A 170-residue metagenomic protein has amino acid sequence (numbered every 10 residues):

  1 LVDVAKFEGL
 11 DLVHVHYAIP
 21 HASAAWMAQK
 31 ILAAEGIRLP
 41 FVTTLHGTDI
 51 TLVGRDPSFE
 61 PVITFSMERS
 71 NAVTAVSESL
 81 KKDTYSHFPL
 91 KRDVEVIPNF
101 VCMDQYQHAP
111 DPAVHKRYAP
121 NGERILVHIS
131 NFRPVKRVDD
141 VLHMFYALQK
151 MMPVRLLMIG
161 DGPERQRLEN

Functional and structural regions predicted by a protein language model:
L12-I37: An aromatic- and histidine-rich active-site surface loop
Q29, F145-Y146: A conserved amphipathic alpha-helix that caps or lines the catalytic cleft of carbohydrate- and lipid-modifying enzymes
K30-V42, T48-S66, K82, A109-P110: Nucleotide-sugar donor phosphate/pyrophosphate-binding loop at the beta->alpha transition of glycosyltransferases
E68-E78, I159: A short beta-strand/loop micro-motif in the catalytic core of glycosyltransferases that engages the nucleotide-sugar
T74, A119-F145, L157: Conserved donor-binding/catalytic core segment of Leloir-type glycosyltransferases
S79, F100: Carbohydrate-associated surface elements
V101, I129, R133, R155-L168: Glycosyltransferase donor-sugar binding loop
Q107-P120: A short helix/loop element that forms part of the nucleotide-sugar donor recognition site in Leloir-type
